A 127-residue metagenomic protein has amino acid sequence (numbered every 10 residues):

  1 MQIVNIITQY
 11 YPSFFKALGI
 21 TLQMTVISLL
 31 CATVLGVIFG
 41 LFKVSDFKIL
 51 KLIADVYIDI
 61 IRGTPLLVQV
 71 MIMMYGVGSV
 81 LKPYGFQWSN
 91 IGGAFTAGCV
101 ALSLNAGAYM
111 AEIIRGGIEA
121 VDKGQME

Functional and structural regions predicted by a protein language model:
M1-E127: Transmembrane alpha-helices and adjacent helix-loop boundaries
